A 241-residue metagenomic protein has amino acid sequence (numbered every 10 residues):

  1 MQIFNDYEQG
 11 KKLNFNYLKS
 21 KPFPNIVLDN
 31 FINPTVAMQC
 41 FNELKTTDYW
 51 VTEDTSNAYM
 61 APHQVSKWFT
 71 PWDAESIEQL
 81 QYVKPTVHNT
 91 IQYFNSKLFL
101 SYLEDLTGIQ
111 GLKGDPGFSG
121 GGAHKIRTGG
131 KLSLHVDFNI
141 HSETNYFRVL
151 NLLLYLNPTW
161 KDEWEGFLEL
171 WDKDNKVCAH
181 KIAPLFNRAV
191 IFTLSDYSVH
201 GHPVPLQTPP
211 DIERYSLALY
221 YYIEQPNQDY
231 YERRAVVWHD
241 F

Functional and structural regions predicted by a protein language model:
M1-K21, A235-F241: Fe(II)/2-oxoglutarate
D6, F15-L106: Non-heme Fe(II)/2-oxoglutarate
V27, K113-P116, G122, I191-F192 (+1 more regions): A structural signal for short, well-ordered beta-strand segments and their strand-loop junctions that often border
N33, A37, V87, S96-L100 (+7 more regions): A structural signal for well-ordered alpha-helical scaffolds and beta->alpha junctions
D48, Q110-K113, P158-D162: Proline-centered turn/helix-capping motifs that create local helix->coil transitions or kinks
E78-T86, I91-Y146: Non-heme Fe(II) oxygenase catalytic core, chiefly the N-lobe of the double-stranded beta-helix
H124-G130, L134-V149, N157-F241: Catalytic core of Fe(II)/2-oxoglutarate
